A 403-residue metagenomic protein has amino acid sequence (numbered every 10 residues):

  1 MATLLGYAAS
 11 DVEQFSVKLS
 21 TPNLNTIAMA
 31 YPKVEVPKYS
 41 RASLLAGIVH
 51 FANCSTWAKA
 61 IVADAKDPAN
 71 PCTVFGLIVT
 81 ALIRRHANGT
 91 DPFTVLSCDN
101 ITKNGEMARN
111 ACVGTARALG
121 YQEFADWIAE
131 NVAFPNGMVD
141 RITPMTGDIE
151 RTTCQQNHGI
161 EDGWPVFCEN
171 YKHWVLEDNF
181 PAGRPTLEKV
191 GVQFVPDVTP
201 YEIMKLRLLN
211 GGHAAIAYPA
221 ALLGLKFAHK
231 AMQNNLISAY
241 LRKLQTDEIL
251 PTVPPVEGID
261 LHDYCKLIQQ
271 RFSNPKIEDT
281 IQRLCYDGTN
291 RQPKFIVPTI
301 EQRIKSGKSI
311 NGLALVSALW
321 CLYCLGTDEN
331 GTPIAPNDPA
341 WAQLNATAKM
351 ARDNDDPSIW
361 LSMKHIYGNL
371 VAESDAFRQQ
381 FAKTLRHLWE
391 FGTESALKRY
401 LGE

Functional and structural regions predicted by a protein language model:
M1-E403: Substrate/ligand-engaging "lid" and interaction regions
